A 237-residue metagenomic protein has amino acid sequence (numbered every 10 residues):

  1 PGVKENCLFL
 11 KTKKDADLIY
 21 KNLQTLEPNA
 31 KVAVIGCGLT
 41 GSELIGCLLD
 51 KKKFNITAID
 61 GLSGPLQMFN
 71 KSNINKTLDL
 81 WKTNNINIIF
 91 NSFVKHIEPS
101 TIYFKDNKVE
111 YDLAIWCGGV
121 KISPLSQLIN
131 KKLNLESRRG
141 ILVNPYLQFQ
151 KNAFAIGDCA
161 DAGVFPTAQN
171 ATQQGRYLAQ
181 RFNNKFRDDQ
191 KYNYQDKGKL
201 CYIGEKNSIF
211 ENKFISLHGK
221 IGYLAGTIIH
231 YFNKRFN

Functional and structural regions predicted by a protein language model:
E5-P28, T101, E110-R176, Q180: FAD-site-proximal beta/loop scaffold in flavoenzymes
Y20-I56: Rossmann-like NAD(P)H-binding beta-loop-alpha module
I35, I59, I156-G157: Active-site flanking residues adjacent to catalytic metal/cofactor-binding acidic residues
T40, G64, K121: Conserved Rossmann-like nucleotide-cofactor binding loop
L44-S92: Rossmann-like dinucleotide-binding cores of NAD(P)H-dependent redox enzymes
F90-T101: A conserved short coil-to-beta-strand element within the FAD-binding core of flavoproteins
K105-N107: Short strand-coil-strand connectors
Q174-N237: C-terminal, flexible cofactor-proximal segment of oxidoreductases
